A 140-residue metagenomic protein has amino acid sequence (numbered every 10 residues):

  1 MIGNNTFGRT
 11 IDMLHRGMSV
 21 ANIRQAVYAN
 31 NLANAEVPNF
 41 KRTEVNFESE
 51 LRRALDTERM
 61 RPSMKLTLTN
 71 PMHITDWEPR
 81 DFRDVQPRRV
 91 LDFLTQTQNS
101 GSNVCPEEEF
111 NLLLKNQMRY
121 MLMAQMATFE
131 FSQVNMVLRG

Functional and structural regions predicted by a protein language model:
M1-G140: Amphipathic alpha-helical polymerization modules
